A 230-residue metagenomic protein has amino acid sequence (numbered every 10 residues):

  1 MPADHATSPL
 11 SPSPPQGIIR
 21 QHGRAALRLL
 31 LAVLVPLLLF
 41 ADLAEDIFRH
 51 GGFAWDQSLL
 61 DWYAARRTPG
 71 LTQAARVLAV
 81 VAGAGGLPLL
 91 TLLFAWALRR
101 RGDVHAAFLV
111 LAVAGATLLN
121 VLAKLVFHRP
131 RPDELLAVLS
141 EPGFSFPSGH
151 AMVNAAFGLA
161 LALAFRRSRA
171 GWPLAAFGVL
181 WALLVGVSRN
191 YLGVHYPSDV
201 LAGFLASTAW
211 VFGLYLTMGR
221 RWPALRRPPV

Functional and structural regions predicted by a protein language model:
P2-G86, L125-V138: N-terminal transmembrane-helix/juxtamembrane module of multi-pass inner/ER membrane proteins
R24-V33, V104-A112, P173-F177, A202: Alpha-helical transmembrane segments of integral membrane proteins
L30, L34-L38, P88, V113-T117 (+2 more regions): Alpha-helical transmembrane spans of integral membrane proteins, capturing the lipid-embedded, hydrophobic core of TM
L39, A114-L122, L180-N190: Aromatic-anchored segments of alpha-helical transmembrane domains
I47-G51, R66, R100-D103, V126-E134 (+3 more regions): Membrane-interface elements of multi-pass transporters and channels
A54, L89-L90, A95-A170: Membrane-interface loops
G83, L87-L90, L109, V113 (+2 more regions): Hydrophobic alpha-helical transmembrane segments of polytopic
T91, L136-V230: Membrane-embedded catalytic cores of phosphoryl/pyrophosphoryl-handling enzymes
